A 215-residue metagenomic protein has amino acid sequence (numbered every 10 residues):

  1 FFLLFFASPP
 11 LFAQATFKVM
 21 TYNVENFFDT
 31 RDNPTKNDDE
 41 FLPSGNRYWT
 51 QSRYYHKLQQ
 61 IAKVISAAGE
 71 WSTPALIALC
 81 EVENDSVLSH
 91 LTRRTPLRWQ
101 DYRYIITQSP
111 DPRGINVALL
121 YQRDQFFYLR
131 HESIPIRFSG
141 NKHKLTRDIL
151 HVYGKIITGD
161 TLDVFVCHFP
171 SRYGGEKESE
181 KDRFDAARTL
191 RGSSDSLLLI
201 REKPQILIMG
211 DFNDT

Functional and structural regions predicted by a protein language model:
F1-A15: Bacterial Sec-dependent N-terminal signal peptides
F12-D101, I105-I115: N-terminal, active-site-proximal structural segment of metallo-dependent hydrolase catalytic domains
K18-N26, N46, R130-H131, T161-S171: Active-site-proximal beta-strand elements of phosphoester/diester hydrolases
T21, L79, V166, I208-M209: Generic enzyme active-site microenvironment
V24, V82, F169, D211-N213: Active-site metal-binding loops of divalent metal-dependent hydrolases
T35-D38, I157, F165-S179: Active-site His/acidic residue clusters
V82-T161, C167-F169: Structured beta-strand-rich core segments of catalytic domains in phosphoester-bond hydrolases
R172-T215: Flexible, glycine-rich surface segments
